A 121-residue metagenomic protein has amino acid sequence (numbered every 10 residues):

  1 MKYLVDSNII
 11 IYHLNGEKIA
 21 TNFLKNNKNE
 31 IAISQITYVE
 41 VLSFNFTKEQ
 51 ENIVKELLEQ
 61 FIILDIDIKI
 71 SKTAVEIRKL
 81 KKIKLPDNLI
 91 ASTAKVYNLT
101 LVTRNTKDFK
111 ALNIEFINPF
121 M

Functional and structural regions predicted by a protein language model:
M1, A91, V96-M121: Acidic, PIN/NYN-like endoribonuclease modules and their adjacent C-terminal/linker elements
M1-I33, S43-K55, M121: Short, well-structured N-terminal submotif of metal-dependent ribonuclease cores
D6-S7, V41, A74, A94 (+1 more regions): Generic structural signal for small/hydrophobic residues in well-ordered secondary structure, especially within
I9-I10, T37, I70, L89-I90 (+1 more regions): Alpha-helix capping/helix-boundary segments
I10-I11, V39-L42, K110, I117: Nucleotide phosphate-binding site architecture
N27, E59, L112-N113: Short, structured coil segments at secondary-structure junctions
I62-R104: Active-site neighborhoods of divalent-metal-dependent phosphate/nucleic-acid chemistry enzymes
